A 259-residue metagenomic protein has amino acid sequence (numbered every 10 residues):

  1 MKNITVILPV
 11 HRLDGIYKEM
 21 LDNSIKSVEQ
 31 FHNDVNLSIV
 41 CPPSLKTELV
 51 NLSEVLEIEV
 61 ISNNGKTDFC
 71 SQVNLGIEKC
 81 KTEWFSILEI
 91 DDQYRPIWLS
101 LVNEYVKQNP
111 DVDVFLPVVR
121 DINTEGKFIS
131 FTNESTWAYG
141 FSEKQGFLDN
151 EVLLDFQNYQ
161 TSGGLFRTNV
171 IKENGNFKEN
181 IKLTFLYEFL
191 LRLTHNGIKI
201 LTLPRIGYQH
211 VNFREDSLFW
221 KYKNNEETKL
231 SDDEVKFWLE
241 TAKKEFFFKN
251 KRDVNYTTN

Functional and structural regions predicted by a protein language model:
N23-V35: Short, acidic, metal-binding catalytic loop of nucleotide-sugar glycosyltransferases
N63-C80: Glycine-rich, basic loop-to-helix element that forms the pyrophosphate-binding segment of sugar-nucleotide handling
T67, F128-S130, N180-K182, H195-K199 (+1 more regions): Nucleotide-sugar-dependent glycosyltransferase catalytic core
K81-T82, Q160-N174: Conserved nucleotide-sugar donor-binding and metal-coordinating catalytic region shared by glycosyltransferases
F85: Short aromatic/hydrophobic "clamp" motif used to bind/position activated sugar donors
I97-F131: Conserved donor NDP-sugar-binding/catalytic core segment of glycosyltransferases
E134-F156: Short, flexible, basic/aromatic active-site loop/helix in glycosyltransferases
K182-F189: Acidic donor-binding loop at a coil-to-helix junction in glycosyltransferase catalytic cores that engages
